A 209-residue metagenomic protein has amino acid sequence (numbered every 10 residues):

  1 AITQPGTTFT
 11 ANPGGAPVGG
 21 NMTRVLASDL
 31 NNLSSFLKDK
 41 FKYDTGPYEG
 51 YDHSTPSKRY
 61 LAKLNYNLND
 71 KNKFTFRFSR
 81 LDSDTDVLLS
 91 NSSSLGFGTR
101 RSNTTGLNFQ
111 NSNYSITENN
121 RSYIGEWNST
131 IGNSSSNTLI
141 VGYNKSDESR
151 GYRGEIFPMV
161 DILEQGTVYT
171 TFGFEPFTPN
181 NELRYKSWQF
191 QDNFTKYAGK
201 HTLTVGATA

Functional and structural regions predicted by a protein language model:
A1-P47, L163-E175: Flexible glycine-rich, low-complexity coil/linker segments exposed to the extracellular/periplasmic environment
D39, H53-Y60, Y66-A209: Replace "related TpsB outer-membrane translocases also match" with "some related outer-membrane beta-barrels such as
E49-Y51: Intrinsically disordered, low-complexity charged/polar segments
